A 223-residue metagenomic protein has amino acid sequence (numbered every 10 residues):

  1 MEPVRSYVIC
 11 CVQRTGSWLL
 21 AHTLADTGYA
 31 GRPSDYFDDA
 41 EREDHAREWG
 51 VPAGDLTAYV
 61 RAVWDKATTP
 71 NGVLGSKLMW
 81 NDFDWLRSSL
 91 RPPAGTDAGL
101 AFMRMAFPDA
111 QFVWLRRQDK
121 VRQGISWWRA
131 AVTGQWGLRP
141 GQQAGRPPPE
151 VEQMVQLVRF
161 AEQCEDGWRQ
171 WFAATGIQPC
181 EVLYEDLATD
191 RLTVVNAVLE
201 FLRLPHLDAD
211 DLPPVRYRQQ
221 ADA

Functional and structural regions predicted by a protein language model:
M1-G72, Y217-Q219: PAPS-dependent sulfotransferase catalytic core
E2, V12-Q13, T68, L157-A161 (+2 more regions): Aromatic-acidic/polar surface patches that form glycan- and anion
V12, L78-M79, L115-R117, L183-E185: Short, well-ordered beta-to-alpha junction loops that form the rim of enzyme active sites and present histidine/acidic
S17, D38, N81, K120-V121 (+1 more regions): Surface-exposed, flexible loop/turn segments at secondary-structure boundaries
Y36-D44, Q142-R146, E152-M154, F172-A223: The conserved 3'-phosphoadenosine-5'-phosphosulfate
G72, F107-Q111, I177-Q178: Short glycine-/polar-rich loops that comprise or flank the Walker A/P-loop and associated switch/sensor motifs
M79-Q170, L192-L207: PAPS-dependent sulfotransferase catalytic domain
